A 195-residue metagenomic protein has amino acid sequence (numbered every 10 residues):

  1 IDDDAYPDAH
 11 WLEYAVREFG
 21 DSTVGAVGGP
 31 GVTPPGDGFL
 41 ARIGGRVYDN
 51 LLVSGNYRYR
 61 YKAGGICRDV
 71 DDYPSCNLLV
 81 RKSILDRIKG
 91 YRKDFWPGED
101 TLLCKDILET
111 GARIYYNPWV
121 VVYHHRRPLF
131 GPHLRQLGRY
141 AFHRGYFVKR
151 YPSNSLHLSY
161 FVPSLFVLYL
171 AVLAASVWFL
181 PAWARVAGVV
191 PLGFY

Functional and structural regions predicted by a protein language model:
I1-Y6: The conserved acidic donor/metal-binding loop of glycosyltransferases
A9-R46, N50, W119-V120, H125: Conserved donor NDP-sugar-binding/catalytic core segment of glycosyltransferases
H10, Y14, R42, L102-D106 (+2 more regions): Alpha-helical elements of Rossmann-like donor-binding domains used by nucleotide-donor carbohydrate transfer enzymes
V24-A26, L78, I114: Short, Asp-centered acidic motifs that coordinate Mg2+ and/or phosphate in catalytic or ligand-binding sites
P35, D86, R92-N154: Catalytic donor/gating beta->alpha subdomain of glycosyltransferases that bind UDP-sugars
V47, G138, G145-V148, A171-A182: Structural signature of transmembrane alpha-helix termini at the membrane-water interface
N50, S54-L79, S83, R87 (+4 more regions): A recurrent flexible, glycine/aromatic-enriched loop bordering the glycosyltransferase active site that acts as
F166-Y195: Membrane-embedded multi-pass helical conduit in multi-pass membrane proteins, especially envelope-biosynthetic
